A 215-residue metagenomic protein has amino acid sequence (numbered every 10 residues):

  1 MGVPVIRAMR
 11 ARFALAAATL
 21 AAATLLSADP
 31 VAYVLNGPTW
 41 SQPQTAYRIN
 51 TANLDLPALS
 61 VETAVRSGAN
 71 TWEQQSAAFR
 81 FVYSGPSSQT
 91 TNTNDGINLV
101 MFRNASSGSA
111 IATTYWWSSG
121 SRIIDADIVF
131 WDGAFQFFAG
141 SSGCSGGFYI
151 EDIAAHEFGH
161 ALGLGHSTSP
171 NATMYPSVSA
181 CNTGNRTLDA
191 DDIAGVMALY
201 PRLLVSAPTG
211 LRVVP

Functional and structural regions predicted by a protein language model:
M1-A8, T24-L26: Short, Lys/Arg-enriched N-terminal segments with co-localized hydrophobic residues within the first ~10-30 amino acids
P4-R7, L204-P215: Enriched but not universal
M9-F13: N-terminal Sec-pathway targeting helices
A14-L25: Bacterial N-terminal signal peptides
L25-S206: Zinc-dependent metalloendopeptidases
